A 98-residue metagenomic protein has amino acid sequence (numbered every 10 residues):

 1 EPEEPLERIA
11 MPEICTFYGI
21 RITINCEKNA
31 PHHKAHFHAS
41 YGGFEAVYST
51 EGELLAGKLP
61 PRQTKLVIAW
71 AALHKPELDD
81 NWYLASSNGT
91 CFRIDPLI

Functional and structural regions predicted by a protein language model:
P2-H33: Short, charged/polar N-terminal "headpieces" of proteins
I9, S40, V47, E51 (+2 more regions): Short, functionally important structural connectors and interaction interfaces within domains
I14-F17, F37, I68-W70, W82: Bulky hydrophobic/aromatic packing residues
Y18, S49, L55-A56, P60 (+2 more regions): Generic, ordered loop/turn and secondary-structure boundary motif
I20-C26, V47, N81-L84: Broad hydrophobic/π-residue packing in well-ordered secondary structure
N25-Q63: A short, structured beta-strand/loop element
V67-I98: C-terminal structural segments of small proteins and small subunits
